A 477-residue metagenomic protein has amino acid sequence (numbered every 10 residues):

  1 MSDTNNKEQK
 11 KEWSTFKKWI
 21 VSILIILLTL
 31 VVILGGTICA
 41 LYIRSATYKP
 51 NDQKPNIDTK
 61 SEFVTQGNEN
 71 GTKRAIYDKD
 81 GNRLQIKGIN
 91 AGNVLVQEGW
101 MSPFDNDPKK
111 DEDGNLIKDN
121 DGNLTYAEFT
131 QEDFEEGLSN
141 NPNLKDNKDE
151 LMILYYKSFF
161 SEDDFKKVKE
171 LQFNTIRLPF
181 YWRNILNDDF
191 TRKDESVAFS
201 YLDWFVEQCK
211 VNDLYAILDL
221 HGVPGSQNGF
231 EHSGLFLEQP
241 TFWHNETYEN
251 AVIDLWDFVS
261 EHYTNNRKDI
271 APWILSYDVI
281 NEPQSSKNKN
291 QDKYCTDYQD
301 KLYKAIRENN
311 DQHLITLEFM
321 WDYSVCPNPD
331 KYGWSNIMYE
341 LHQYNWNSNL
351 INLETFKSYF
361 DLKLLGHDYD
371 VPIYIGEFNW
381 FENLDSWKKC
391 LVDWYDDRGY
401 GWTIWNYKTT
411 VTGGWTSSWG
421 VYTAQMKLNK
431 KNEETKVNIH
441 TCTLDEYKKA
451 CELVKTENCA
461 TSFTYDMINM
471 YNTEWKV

Functional and structural regions predicted by a protein language model:
M1-W13: Intrinsically disordered cytoplasmic terminal tails of membrane proteins
K11-T29: N-terminal Sec-pathway targeting helices
K17, Q131, L144-K148, L444-Y447 (+1 more regions): Short amphipathic alpha-helical segments that mediate assembly, nucleic-acid/protein binding, or membrane association
T29-L41: Hydrophobic alpha-helical membrane-insertion segments, chiefly the h-region of N-terminal signal peptides
L41-S61: Ser/Thr/Pro/Gly-rich low-complexity linker/stalk segments immediately outside membranes or between
K60-S61, Q66-Y77, R83-I86, A91-L314 (+1 more regions): Active-site mouth of glycoside hydrolases
E62-N68, T247-N250, D254-I404, T409 (+1 more regions): Extracellular glycoside hydrolase catalytic/binding regions
S386-V477: Aromatic-rich peripheral "rim/lid" segments of glycoside hydrolase catalytic domains that contact and position glycan
